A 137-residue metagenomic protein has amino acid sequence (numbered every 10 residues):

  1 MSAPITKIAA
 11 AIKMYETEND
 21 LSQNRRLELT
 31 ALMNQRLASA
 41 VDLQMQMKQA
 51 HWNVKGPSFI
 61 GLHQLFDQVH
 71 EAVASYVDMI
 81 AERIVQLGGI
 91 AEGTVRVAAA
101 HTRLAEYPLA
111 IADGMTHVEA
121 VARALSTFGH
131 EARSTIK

Functional and structural regions predicted by a protein language model:
M1-N19: Acidic, low-complexity proline/glycine-rich segments
S2-P4, R83, I90, H130: Catalytic-core signal marking the mid-to-C-terminal active-site face
A11-M14, S39, L43-A50, Y76 (+1 more regions): Amphipathic, well-ordered alpha-helical segments in soluble domains
M14-R36, G114, V121: Disorder-to-helix initiation segments
D20-E28, L43-Q68, R133-K137: Helix-loop segments that flank and shape redox-cofactor active sites
L29-S39, L43, V69, V121-F128: Amphipathic alpha-helix face/heptad-repeat signature
K48, V54-V97: Conserved alpha-helical segments that form or flank metal/cofactor-binding pockets of metalloenzymes
E82, R96-K137: Acidic/histidine-rich alpha-helical segments that form the ligand environment of transition-metal centers
